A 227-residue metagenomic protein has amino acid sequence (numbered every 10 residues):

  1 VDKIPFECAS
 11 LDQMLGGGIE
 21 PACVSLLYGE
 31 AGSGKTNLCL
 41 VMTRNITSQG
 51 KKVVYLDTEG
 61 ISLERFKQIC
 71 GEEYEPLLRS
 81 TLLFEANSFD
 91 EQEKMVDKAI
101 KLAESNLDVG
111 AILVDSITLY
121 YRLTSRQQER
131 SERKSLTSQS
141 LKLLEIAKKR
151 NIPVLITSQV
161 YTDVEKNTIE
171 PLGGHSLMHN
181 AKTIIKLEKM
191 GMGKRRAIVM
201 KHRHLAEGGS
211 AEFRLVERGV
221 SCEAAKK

Functional and structural regions predicted by a protein language model:
I4-C8, T36, F89-Q92, L136: A conditional alpha-helix N-cap/helix-loop micro-motif detector
F6-G18: Pre-Walker A adenine-sensing motif
L11, L27, F66, T81 (+4 more regions): Conserved RecA-like P-loop NTPase ATPase core
G17-I19, N45-Q49, E73-L77, K101-L107 (+3 more regions): Conserved catalytic network of the ASCE P-loop NTPase/AAA+ motor domain
I19-K98: Conserved P-loop
A86-E91, M95-S176: P-loop NTPase motor core
E145-K227: Phosphate-binding/switch region of NTP-binding enzymes
